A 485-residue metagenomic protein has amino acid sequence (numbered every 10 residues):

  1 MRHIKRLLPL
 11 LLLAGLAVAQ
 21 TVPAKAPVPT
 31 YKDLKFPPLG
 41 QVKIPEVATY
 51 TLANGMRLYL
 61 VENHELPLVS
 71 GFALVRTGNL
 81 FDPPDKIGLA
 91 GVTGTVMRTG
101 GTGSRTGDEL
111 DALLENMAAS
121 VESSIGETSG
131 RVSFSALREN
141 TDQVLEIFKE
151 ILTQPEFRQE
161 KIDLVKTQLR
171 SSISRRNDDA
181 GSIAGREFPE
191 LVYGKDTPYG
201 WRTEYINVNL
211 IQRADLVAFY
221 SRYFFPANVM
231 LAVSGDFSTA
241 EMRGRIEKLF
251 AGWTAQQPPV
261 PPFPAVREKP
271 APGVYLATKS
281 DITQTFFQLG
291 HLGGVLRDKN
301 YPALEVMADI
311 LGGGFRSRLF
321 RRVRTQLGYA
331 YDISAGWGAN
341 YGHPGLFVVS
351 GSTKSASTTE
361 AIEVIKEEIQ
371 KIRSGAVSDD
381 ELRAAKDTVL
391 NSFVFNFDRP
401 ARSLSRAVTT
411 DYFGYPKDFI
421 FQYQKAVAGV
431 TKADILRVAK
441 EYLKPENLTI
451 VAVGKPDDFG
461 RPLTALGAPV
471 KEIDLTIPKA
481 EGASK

Functional and structural regions predicted by a protein language model:
M1-L8: Bacterial N-terminal signal peptides that target proteins for export
T21-P29, R105, L110-F219, A265-R267 (+3 more regions): Acidic/histidine-enriched segments that form metal/cofactor-coordinating and catalytic pocket/exosite environments
V22-P29, D33, K195, Y199 (+2 more regions): An aromatic/glycine/proline-enriched structural segment found at the starts of mature extracellular/organellar domains
T30-Y50, E190-V229, P261-V266, F393 (+1 more regions): Histidine-acidic residue clusters that define the catalytic metal-binding segment of zinc metallopeptidase domains
G55, A73, G91-T93, L114 (+16 more regions): Buried hydrophobic packing residues in well-ordered domains
S70-S135, P198-R202, G314-Y329, Y341: M16/MPP (pitrilysin/insulinase) zinc-metallopeptidase core fold and M16-derived inactive scaffolds
T99-R105, S135-K166, G314-F315, S334 (+3 more regions): M16/insulysin-pitrilysin zinc metalloprotease superfamily fold
Q168-E187, A265-Q284, R321-A330, P344 (+1 more regions): Short acidic/His-enriched helical or mixed secondary-structure segments at domain edges of catalytic enzymes and some
